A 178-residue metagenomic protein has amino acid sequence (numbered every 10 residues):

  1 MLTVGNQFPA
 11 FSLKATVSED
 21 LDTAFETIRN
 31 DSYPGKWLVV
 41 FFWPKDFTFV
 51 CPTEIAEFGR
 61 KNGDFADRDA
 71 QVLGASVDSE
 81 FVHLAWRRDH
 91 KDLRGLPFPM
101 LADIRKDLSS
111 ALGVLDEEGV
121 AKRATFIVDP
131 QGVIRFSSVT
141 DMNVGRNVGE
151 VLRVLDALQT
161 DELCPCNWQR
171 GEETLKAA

Functional and structural regions predicted by a protein language model:
M1-A178: Chalcogenol-based redox active-site neighborhoods
